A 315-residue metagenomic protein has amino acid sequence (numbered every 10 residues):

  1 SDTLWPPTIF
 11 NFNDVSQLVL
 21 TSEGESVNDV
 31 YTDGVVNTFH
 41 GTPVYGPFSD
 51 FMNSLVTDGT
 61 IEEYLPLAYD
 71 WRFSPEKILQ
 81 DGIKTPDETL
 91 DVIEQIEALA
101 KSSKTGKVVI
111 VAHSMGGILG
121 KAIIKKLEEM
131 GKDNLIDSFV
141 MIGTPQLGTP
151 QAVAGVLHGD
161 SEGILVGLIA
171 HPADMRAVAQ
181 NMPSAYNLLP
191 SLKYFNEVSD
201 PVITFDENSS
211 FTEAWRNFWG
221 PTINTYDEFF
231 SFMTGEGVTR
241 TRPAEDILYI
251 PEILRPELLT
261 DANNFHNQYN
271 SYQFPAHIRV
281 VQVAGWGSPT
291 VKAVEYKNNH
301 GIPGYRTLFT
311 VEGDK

Functional and structural regions predicted by a protein language model:
S1-V111, M115-A179, A185-L188, F195-G220 (+4 more regions): N-terminal non-catalytic accessory region
F218-K315: C-terminal subdomain of alpha/beta-hydrolase-fold enzymes, centered on the catalytic histidine and its supporting
